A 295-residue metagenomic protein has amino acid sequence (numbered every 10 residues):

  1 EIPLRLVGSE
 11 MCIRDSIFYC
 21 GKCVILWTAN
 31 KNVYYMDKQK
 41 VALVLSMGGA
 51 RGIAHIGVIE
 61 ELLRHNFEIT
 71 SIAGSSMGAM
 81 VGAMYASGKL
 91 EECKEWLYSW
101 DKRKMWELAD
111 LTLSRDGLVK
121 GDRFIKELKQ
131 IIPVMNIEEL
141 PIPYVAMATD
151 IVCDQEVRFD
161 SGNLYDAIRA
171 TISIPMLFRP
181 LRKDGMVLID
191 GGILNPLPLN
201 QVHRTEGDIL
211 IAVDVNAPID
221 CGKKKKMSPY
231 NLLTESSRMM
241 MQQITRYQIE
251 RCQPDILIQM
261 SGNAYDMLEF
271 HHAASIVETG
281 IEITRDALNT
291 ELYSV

Functional and structural regions predicted by a protein language model:
E1-S16: Single conserved hydrophobic/aromatic residue that forms the stacking wall/gate of nucleotide- or nucleobase-binding
F18-Y19, I25-S75, M80-V295: Patatin-like phospholipase
